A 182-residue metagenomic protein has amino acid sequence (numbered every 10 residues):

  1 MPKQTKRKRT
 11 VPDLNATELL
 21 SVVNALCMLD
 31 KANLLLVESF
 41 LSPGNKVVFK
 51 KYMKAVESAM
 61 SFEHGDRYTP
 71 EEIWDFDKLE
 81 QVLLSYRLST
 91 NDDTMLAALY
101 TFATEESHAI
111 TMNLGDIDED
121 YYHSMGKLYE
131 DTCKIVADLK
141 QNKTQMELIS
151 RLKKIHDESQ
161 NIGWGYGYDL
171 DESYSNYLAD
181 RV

Functional and structural regions predicted by a protein language model:
M1-T10, N24, M28-V182: Eukaryote-biased, non-catalytic alpha-solenoid scaffold regions
N15: Short, conserved phosphate/pyrophosphate- and ester-handling motifs at nucleotide-, phospho-/glycolipid
L19-V23: Long, hydrophobic or amphipathic alpha-helical segments
